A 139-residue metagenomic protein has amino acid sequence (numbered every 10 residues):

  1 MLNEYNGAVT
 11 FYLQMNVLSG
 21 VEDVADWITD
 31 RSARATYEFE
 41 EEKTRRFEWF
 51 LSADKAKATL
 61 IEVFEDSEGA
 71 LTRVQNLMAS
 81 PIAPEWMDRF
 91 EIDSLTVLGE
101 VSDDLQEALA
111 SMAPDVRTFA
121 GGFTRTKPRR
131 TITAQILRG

Functional and structural regions predicted by a protein language model:
M1-A58, E65-N76, D88-G139: Short S/T/G/P-rich N-terminal loop/turn motif that feeds into the first structured element of a domain
M78-E85: A short, acidic, amphipathic alpha-helical segment used as a generic capping/interface helix at domain edges
